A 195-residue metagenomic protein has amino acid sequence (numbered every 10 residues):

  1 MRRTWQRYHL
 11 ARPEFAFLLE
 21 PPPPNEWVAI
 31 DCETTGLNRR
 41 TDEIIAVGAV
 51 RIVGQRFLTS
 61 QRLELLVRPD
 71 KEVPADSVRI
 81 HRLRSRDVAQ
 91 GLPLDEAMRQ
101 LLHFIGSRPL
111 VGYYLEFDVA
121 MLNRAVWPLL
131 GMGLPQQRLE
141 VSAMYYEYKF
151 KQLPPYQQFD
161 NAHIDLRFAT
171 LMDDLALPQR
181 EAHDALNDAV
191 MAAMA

Functional and structural regions predicted by a protein language model:
R2-L129, P135, A162-P178, H183: Conserved non-catalytic scaffold segment of RNase H-like nuclease domains
T34-G36, A143, M191: Short, glycine/acidic-enriched loop or turn micro-motifs at the edges of active sites
L37-R39, Y146, M194: Conserved protein kinase catalytic core
L139-D160: Short alpha-helix plus adjacent loop in nuclease-associated cores
D184-A195: Acidic, divalent-metal-coordinating active-site segment for phosphoryl/phosphodiester hydrolysis, typified by short
